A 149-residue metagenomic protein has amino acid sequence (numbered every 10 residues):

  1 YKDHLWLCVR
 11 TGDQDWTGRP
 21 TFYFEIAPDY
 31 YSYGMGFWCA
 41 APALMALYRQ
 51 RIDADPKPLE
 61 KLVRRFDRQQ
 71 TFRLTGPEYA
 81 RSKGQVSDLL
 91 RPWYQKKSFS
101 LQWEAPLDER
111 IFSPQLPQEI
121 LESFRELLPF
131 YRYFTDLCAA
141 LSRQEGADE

Functional and structural regions predicted by a protein language model:
Y1-D53: Aromatic- and glycine-enriched beta-alpha-beta binding-site module
K2, T17, D67, F72 (+1 more regions): A generic structural signal for short, non-catalytic loop/turn and secondary-structure boundary residues
D3, D13-D15, D29, D53-D55 (+5 more regions): Acidic-enriched, low-complexity/disordered segments with a strong bias for Aspartate over Glutamate
Q14, T21, A27-P28, P42 (+5 more regions): Homeobox/homeodomain signature
G34-K83: A contiguous pocket-lining binding segment that forms or flanks enzyme active sites
F72-E149: Long, solvent-exposed, polar/charged low-complexity segments
